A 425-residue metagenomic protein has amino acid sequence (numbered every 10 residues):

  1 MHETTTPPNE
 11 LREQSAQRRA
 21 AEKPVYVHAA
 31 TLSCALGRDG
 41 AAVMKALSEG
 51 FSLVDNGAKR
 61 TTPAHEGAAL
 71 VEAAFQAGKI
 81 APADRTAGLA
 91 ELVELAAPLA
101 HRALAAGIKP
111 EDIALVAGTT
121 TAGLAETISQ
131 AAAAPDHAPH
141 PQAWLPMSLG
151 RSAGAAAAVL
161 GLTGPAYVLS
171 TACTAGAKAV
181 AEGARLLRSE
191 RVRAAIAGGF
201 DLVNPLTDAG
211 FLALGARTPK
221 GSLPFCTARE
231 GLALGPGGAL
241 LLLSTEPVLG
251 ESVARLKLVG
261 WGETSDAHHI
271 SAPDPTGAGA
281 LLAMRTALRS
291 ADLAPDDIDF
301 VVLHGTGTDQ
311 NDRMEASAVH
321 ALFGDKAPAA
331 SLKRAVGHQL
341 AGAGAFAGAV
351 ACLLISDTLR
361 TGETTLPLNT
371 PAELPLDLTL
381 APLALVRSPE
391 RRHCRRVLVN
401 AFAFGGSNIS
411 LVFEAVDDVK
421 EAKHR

Functional and structural regions predicted by a protein language model:
M1-P8: N-terminal acidic, proline/glycine-rich, low-complexity intrinsically disordered segments
E13-A20, L104-A114, A132-P141, A155-A166 (+7 more regions): Structural signature of cysteine-dependent C-C bond-forming condensing enzymes
R19-E22, V54-E94, A122-E182, T207-A209 (+3 more regions): Conserved catalytic cysteine-centered active-site region of acyl-thioester-dependent Claisen-condensing enzymes
K23-C34, G40-P63, G67, G221-A291 (+2 more regions): Condensing-enzyme catalytic core mediating Claisen C-C bond formation in acyl metabolism
V27-A29, L47, L115, A156 (+9 more regions): Conserved small-residue
L32-C34, T119-A122, A172-A175, F200-N204 (+6 more regions): Acidic, glycine-rich active-site loops and adjacent beta-strand->loop/helix elements that engage anionic groups
L36, A41-T119, G123-A125, L282-D296: Conserved active-site "lid/cap" helical segment
D39-V43, G88-L99, S148, S152 (+14 more regions): General structural feature for long, well-ordered alpha-helical segments within catalytic domains of soluble enzymes
